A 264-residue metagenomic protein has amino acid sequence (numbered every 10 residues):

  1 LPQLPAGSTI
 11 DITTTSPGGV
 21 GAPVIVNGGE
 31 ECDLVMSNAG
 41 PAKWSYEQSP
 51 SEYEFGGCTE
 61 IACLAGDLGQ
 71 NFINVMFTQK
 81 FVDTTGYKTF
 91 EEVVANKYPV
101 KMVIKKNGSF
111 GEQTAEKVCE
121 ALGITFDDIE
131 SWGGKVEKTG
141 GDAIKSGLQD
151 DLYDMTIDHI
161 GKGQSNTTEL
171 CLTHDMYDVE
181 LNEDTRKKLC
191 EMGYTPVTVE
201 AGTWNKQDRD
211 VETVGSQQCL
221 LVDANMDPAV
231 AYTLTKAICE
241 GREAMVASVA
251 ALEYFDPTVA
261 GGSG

Functional and structural regions predicted by a protein language model:
L1-Q3, S8-T15, G21, Q70-D150: Bilobed "Venus flytrap"/periplasmic-binding protein-like clamshell domains and structurally analogous long
P2, T13-G57, V75, D142-L148 (+2 more regions): Pocket-flanking alpha-helical
Q3-S8, G29-E31, M36-A39, K43-S49 (+9 more regions): Sec/Tat-exported extracytoplasmic proteins
P5-G7, P17-V20, G29, C58-T59 (+4 more regions): Extracytoplasmic
I12, E60-C63, K135-V136, D178: Conserved beta-strand scaffold positions in the cores of enzyme catalytic domains, especially in NTP/NDP-utilizing
A39-G40, P50, Q79-V82, I124-L221 (+1 more regions): Pocket-lining segment of extracytoplasmic ligand-binding domains
E54-N74, T203-E212: A structural signal for short loop-to-beta-strand junctions that line the ligand-binding cleft of periplasmic/secreted
W204-G264: Segments of small-molecule ligand-sensing domains
